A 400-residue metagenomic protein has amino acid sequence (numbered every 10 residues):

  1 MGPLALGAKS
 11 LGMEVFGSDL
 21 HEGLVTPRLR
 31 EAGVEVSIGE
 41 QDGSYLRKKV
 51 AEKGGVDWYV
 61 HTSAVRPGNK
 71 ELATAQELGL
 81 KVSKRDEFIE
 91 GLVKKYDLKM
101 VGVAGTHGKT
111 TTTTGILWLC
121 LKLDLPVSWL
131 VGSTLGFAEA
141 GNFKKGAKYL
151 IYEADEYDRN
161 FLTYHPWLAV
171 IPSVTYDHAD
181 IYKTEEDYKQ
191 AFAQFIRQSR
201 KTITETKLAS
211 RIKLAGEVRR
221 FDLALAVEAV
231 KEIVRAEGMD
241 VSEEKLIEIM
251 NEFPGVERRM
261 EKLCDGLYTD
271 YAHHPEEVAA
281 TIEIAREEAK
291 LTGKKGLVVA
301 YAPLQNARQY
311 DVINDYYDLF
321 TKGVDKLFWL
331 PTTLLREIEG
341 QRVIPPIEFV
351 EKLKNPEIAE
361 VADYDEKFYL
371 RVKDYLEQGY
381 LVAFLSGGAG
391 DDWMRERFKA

Functional and structural regions predicted by a protein language model:
M1-E35, G54-Y59, E77-L80, T114 (+3 more regions): ATP-dependent carboxylate-amine ligase
G7-M13, R30, S44-A51, S63-T206 (+1 more regions): Phosphate-binding loop of NTP-binding sites
S18-L20, A154-R159, S173, L223 (+2 more regions): Generic detector of well-ordered alpha-helical packing
L20, Q41, E87-F88, K207 (+1 more regions): Short, ordered loop/turn segments at secondary-structure junctions
H21-G23, Q41-G43, R66: Short active-site-proximal "capping" loops at secondary-structure junctions
T184, R219-D222, E277: An acidic site on a long C-lobe helix of protein kinase domains
I196, R200-L225, S242: Structured N-terminal alpha/beta-domain signature that marks small ligand/cofactor-binding or signaling modules
